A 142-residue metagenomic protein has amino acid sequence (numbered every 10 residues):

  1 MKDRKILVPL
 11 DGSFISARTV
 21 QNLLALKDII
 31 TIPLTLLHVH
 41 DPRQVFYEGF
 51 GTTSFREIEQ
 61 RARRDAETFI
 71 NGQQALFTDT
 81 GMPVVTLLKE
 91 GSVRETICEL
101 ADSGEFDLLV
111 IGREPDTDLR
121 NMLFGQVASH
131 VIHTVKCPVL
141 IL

Functional and structural regions predicted by a protein language model:
M1, A75-L109: Structural beta-alpha unit
K2-T53: Small/aliphatic-rich secondary-structure junction motif
A25-D28, E99-D102, H133: Solvent-exposed polar/charged
T35, V85, L140: Conserved beta-strand positions in the Rossmann-like core of class I SAM-dependent methyltransferases
T52-F55, S103-G104, V127-A128: Short, hinge-like loop/turn segments at secondary-structure boundaries
S54-T68: A short acidic, glycine-rich active-site loop that binds or catalyzes chemistry on phosphate/adenosine moieties
L108-H133: Glycine-rich, Arg-bearing micro-motifs that act as flexible, cationic patches
